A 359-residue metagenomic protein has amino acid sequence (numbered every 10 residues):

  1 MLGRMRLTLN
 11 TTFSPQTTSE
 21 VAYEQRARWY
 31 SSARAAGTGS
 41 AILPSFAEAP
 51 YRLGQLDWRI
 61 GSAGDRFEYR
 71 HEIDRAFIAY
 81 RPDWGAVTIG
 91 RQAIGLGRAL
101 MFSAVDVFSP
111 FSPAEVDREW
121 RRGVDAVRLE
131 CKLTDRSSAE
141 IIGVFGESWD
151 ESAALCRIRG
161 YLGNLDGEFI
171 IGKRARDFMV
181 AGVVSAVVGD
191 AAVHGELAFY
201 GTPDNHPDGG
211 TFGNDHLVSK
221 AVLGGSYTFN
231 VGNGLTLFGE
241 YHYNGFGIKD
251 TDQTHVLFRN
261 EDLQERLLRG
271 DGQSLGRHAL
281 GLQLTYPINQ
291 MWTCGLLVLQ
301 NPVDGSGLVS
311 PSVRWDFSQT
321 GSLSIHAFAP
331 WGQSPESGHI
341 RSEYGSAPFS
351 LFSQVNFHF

Functional and structural regions predicted by a protein language model:
M1-G3, Y69-D74, R81, R121-D125 (+6 more regions): Residues that define the transmembrane beta-barrel architecture of outer-membrane proteins
N10-S138, G332: Outer membrane beta-barrel
N10-T12, A79-D83, T88, E130-K132 (+6 more regions): Structural signature of outer-membrane beta-barrel channels/translocons
F13-P15, Q25-W29, P82-W84, R91-G95 (+9 more regions): Transmembrane beta-strands of outer-membrane beta-barrel pores
P15-S19, W84-V87, R136-A139, N164-F169 (+4 more regions): Repeated loop/turn-to-beta-strand initiation elements of outer-membrane beta-barrel proteins
G61-G64, S112-E115, E168-F169, H206-G213 (+3 more regions): Extracellular loop and loop/strand-boundary signature of outer-membrane beta-barrel proteins
V187-L299: Detector for outer-membrane/organellar transmembrane beta-barrel domains, recognizing the amphipathic beta-strand
W315, T320-S322, H326-A329, G345-F359: Outer-membrane beta-barrel "beta-signal"
